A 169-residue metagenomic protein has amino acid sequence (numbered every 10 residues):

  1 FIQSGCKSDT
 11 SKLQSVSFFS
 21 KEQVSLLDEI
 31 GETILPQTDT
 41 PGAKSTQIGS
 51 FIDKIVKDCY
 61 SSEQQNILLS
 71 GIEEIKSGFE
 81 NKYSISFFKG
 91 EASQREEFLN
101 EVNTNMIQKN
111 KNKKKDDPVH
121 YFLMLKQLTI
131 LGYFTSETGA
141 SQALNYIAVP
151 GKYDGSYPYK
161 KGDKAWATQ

Functional and structural regions predicted by a protein language model:
F1-K7, E91, L125: N-terminal export leaders
I2-E29, T33: C-terminal segment of N-terminal export signals and the immediately downstream linker at the start of the mature
S4, P41, L131: Short glycine-rich loop/turn motifs that provide flexible caps or phosphate-binding loops at active sites
L13-F18, L35-T38, C59-L68: A ubiquitous short alpha-helical element
S17, I34, T38-T46, K161-K164 (+1 more regions): Long, well-ordered alpha/beta core segments of mature domains
F19-S25, G42-A43, K114-Y121: Structural motif
Q23-K54: Post-signal-peptide N-terminal segment of Sec-exported extracytoplasmic proteins
E29, Q47-Q169: Mature-region segments of soluble proteins
